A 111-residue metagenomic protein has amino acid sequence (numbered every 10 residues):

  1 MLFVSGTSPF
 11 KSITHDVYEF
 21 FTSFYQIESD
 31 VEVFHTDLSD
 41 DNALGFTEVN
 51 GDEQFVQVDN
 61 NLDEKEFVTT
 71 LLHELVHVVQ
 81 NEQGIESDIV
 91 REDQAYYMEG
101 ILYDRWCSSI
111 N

Functional and structural regions predicted by a protein language model:
M1-S5: Acidic/histidine-rich, surface-exposed loop or edge segments in extracytoplasmic proteins
G6-D30: Zn2+-dependent metallopeptidase catalytic core
I13, V17, F67, L71 (+2 more regions): Stable alpha-helical elements in mature extracytoplasmic
S23-F24, V33-F55, E64-K65: Catalytic zinc-binding patch centered on the HExxH motif and its immediate surroundings that defines zinc-dependent
Y25, I85-N111: Post-HExxH zinc-binding segment in Zn-dependent metallohydrolases
Q54-L71, I85-S87: Short pre-active-site segment immediately N-terminal to the catalytic Zn-binding motif
T70, E74-V78, E82: Catalytic glutamate of the conserved HExxH
